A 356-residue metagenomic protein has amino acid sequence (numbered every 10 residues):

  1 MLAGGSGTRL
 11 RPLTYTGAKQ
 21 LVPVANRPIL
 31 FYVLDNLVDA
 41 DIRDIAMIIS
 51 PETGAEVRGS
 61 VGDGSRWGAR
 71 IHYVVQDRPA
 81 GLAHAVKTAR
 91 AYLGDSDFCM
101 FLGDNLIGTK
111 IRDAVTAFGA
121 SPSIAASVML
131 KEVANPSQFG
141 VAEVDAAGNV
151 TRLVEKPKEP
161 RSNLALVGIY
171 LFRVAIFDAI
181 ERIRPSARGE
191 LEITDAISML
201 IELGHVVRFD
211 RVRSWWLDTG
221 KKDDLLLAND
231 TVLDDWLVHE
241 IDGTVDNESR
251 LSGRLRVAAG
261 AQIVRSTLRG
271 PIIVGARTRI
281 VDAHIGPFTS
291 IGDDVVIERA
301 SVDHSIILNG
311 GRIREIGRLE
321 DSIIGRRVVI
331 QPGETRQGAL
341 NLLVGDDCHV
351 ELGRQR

Functional and structural regions predicted by a protein language model:
M1, R9, V22-P23, R27-L102 (+4 more regions): Conserved N-terminal catalytic core of the sugar/cofactor nucleotidyltransferase
G5, D104, E132, K221: Active-site glycine-centered loops adjacent to acidic/histidine catalytic or metal-binding residues that shape
Y15-Q20: Short alpha-helical oligomerization interface
L21, A142-V144, F209: A structural signal for short hydrophobic beta-strand segments in well-ordered beta-sheet cores
P23, Y170-L171, T219: Short aromatic/basic micro-patch
D44-S50, L130, I306, I323: Short internal beta-strands
I107-A187: Conserved core of the sugar-phosphate nucleotidyltransferase
N149, V174-A175, R182-R356: Left-handed beta-helix
